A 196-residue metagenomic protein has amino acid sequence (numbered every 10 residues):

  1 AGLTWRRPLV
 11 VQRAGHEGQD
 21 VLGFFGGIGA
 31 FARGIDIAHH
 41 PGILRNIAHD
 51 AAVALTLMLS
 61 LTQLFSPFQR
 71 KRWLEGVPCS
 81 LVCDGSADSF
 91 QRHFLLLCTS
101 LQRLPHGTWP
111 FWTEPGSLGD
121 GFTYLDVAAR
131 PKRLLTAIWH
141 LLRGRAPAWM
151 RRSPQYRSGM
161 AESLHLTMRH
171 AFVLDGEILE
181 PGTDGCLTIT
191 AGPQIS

Functional and structural regions predicted by a protein language model:
A1, V53-L59, Q69-G76, L95-R103 (+4 more regions): Short linear motifs at secondary-structure transitions and domain/linker junctions
A1-D88, R92: Catalytic core of DAGKc-family lipid kinases
P8-G15, L96, Y124, L164: Well-ordered beta-strand positions enriched in small/hydrophobic/aromatic, beta-favoring residues
A14, G26-I28, T99-L101, V127 (+1 more regions): Fold-independent oxyanion-binding glycine-rich loops and adjacent beta-strand/coil segments at enzyme active sites
L22-G23, F94-L95, F122-Y124: Structural motif
G27, F31, L97-W112, V173 (+1 more regions): Glycine-rich phosphate/pyrophosphate-binding beta-alpha loops
A32-I35, C98-L104, T183-Q194: Short, surface-exposed linear segments at secondary-structure transitions and domain or protein termini
C83-F90, W109-S196: ATP/nucleoside-binding phosphotransfer catalytic cores, i.e., glycine-rich phosphate-binding loops
